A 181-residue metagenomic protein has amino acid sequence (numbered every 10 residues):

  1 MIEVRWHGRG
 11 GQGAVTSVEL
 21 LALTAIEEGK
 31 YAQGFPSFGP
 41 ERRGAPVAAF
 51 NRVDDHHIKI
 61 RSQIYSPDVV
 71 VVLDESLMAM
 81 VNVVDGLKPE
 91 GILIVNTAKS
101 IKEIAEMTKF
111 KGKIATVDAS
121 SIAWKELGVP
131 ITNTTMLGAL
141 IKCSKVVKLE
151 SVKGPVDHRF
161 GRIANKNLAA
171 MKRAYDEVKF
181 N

Functional and structural regions predicted by a protein language model:
M1-N181: Active-site cofactor/cluster-binding pocket
